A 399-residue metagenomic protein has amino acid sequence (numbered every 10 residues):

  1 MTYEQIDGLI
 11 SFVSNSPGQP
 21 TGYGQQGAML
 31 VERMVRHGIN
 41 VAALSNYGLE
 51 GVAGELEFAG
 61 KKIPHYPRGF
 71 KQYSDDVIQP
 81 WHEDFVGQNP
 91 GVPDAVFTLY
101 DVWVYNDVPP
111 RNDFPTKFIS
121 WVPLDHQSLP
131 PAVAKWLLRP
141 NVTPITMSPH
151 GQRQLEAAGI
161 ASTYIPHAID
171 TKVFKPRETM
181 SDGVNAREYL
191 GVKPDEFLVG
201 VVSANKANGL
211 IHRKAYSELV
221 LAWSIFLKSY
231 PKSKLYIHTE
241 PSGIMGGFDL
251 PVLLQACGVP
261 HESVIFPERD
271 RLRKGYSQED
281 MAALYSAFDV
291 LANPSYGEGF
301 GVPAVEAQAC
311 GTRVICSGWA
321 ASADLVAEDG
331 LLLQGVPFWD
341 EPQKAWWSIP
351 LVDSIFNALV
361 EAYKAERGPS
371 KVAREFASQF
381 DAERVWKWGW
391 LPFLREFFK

Functional and structural regions predicted by a protein language model:
S11, K193-K214, V220-W223, L235-I237: Conserved donor-binding/catalytic core segment of Leloir-type glycosyltransferases
H150, A168: Carbohydrate-associated surface elements
K175-V192: A short helix/loop element that forms part of the nucleotide-sugar donor recognition site in Leloir-type
G247-A283: Nucleotide-activated donor-binding/catalytic signature segment of Leloir-type glycosyltransferases, i.e., the conserved
Y296: Aromatic "clamp/platform" in nucleotide-sugar-dependent glycosyltransferases that forms part of the donor/acceptor
A304, R313-C316, V326, L331: Short hydrophobic beta-strand element within catalytic cores of glycosyltransferases and related nucleotide-activated
A323-E361: Change "using UDP/GDP/dTDP sugars" to "using nucleotide sugars
P350, K364-L394: A charged, aromatic-enriched C-terminal amphipathic alpha-helix characteristic of glycosyltransferases across folds
